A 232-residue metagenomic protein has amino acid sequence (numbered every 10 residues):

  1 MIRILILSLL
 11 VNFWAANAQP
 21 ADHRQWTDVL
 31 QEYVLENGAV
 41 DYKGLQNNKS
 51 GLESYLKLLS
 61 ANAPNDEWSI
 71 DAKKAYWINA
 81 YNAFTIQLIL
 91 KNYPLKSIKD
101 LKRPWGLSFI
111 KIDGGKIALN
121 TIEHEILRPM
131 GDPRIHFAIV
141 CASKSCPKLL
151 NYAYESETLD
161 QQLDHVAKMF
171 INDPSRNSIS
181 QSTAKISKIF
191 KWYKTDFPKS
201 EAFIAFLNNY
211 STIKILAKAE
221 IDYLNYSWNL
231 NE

Functional and structural regions predicted by a protein language model:
I4-W14: Sec-dependent N-terminal signal peptides
A16-A18: A structural boundary signal for the start of the first folded domain, especially the loop/turn and N-capping region
P20-E232: Interaction/scaffold regions that mediate signaling and macromolecular assembly across diverse proteins
